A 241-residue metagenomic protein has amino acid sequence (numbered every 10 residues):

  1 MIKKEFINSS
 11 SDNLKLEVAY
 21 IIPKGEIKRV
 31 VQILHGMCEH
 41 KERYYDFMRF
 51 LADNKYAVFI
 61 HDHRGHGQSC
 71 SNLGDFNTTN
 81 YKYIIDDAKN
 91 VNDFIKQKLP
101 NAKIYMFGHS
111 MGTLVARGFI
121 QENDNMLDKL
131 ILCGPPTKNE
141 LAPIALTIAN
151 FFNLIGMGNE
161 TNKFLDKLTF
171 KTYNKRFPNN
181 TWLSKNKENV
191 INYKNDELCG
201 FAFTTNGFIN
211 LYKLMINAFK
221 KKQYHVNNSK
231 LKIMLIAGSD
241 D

Functional and structural regions predicted by a protein language model:
M1-G25: N-terminal cap/lid segment of alpha/beta-hydrolase-fold proteins
V31, H35-E39, S239-D240: Active-site glycine-rich loops that stabilize anionic/oxyanionic intermediates across multiple enzyme folds
C38-E42, N139-E140: Short substrate-entry loop that stabilizes the transition state in hydrolases
R43-N72: Conserved alpha/beta-hydrolase
D86-A102: Conserved acidic catalytic loop of the alpha/beta-hydrolase fold
F107-G112, A116: Gly/Ala-rich beta-loop-alpha elbow adjacent to hydrolase catalytic centers
A116-L198: Alpha/beta-hydrolase-fold enzymes
L235-A237: Short beta-strand/loop motif that positions the catalytic acidic residue of the alpha/beta-hydrolase fold
